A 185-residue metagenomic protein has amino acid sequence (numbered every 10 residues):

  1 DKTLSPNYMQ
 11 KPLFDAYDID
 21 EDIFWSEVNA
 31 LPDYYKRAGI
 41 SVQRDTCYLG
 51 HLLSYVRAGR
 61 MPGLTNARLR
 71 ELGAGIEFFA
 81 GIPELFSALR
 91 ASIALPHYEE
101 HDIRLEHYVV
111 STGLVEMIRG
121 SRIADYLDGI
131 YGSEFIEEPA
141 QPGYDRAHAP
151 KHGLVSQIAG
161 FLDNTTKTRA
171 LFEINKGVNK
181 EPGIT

Functional and structural regions predicted by a protein language model:
D1-D145: Alpha-helical substrate-recognition element adjacent to the catalytic core
R122, I130-T185: Conserved acidic, metal-coordinating active-site core of Asp-based, Mg2+-dependent phosphoryl-transfer enzymes
